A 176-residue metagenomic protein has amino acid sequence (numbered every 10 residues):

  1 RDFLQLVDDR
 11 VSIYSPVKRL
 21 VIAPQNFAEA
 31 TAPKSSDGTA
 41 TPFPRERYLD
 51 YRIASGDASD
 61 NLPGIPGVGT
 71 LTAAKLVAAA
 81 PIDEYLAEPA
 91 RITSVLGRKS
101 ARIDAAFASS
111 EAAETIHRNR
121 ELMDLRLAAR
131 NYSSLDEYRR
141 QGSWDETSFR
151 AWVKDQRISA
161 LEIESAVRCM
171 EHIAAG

Functional and structural regions predicted by a protein language model:
R1-D136, S159: Extended two-metal-dependent nuclease catalytic cores across DNA- and RNA-processing enzymes
I116, E121-G176: Low-complexity, acidic/Ser/Thr- and charged residue-rich accessory regions of DNA metabolism proteins
